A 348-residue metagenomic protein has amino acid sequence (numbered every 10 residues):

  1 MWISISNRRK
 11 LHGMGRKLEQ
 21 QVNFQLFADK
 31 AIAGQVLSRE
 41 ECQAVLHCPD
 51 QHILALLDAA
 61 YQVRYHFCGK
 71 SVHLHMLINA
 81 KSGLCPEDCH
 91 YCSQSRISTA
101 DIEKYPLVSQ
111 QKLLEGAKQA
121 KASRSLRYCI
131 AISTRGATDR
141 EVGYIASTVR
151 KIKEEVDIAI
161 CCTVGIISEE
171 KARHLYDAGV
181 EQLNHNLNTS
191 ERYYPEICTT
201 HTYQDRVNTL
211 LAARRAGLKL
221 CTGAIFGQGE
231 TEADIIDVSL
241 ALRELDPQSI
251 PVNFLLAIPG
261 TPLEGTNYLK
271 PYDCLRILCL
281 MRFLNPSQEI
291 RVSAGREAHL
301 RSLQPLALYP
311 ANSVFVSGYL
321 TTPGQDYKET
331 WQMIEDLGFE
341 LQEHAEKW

Functional and structural regions predicted by a protein language model:
M1-Q51, R243-W348: Auxiliary Fe-S-binding modules of radical SAM enzymes
D29, A33, H47, Q51 (+11 more regions): Generic secondary-structure signature for well-ordered alpha-helical cores
G34, A60, C89, I130 (+5 more regions): Conserved, mostly hydrophobic/aromatic
G34, Q94-I97, N188-S190, L255-A257: Short connector loops/turns at beta-strand edges and beta->alpha or beta->beta junctions
A55-S98, Y105-C129: N-terminal pre-triad scaffold of radical SAM enzymes
L57, P86, V142-I145, E232-I236 (+2 more regions): Conserved strand-to-helix beginnings and helix N-cap segments that scaffold or border functional pockets
V72-M76, Y128, I160-C162, L183-H185 (+4 more regions): Hydrophobic faces of well-ordered beta-strands that scaffold small-molecule active sites in alpha/beta enzyme cores
R96-G223, Q228, E232-I236, A241-L245: Conserved Radical SAM active-site core
